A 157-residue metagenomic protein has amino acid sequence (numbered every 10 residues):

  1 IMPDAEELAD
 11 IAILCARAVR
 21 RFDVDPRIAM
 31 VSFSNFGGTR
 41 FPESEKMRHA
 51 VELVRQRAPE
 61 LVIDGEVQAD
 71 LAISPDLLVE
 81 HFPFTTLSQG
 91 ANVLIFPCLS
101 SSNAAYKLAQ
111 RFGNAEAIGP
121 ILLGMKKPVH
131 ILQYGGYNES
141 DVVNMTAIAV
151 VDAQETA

Functional and structural regions predicted by a protein language model:
I1-I28, F36, E52-L53, L108-G135 (+1 more regions): ATP-dependent carboxylate/acyl-activation modules
F33-V93: Active-site rim loops that border cofactor/substrate pockets in soluble metabolic enzymes
F36, L99-S102: Short glycine-rich anion-binding loops that position phosphate/pyrophosphate groups of nucleotides and phosphorylated
T39-S44, A104-F112: Glycine/threonine-rich flexible loop motifs
V62-E66, F96-P97, L123, I131: General beta-strand structural signal in soluble alpha/beta enzymes
I73, S102-K107, E139-D141: Short active-site-adjacent structural elements
V93-L94, S100: Periplasmic binding protein-like
C98-L99, A115: Charge-rich, low-complexity intrinsically disordered segments
